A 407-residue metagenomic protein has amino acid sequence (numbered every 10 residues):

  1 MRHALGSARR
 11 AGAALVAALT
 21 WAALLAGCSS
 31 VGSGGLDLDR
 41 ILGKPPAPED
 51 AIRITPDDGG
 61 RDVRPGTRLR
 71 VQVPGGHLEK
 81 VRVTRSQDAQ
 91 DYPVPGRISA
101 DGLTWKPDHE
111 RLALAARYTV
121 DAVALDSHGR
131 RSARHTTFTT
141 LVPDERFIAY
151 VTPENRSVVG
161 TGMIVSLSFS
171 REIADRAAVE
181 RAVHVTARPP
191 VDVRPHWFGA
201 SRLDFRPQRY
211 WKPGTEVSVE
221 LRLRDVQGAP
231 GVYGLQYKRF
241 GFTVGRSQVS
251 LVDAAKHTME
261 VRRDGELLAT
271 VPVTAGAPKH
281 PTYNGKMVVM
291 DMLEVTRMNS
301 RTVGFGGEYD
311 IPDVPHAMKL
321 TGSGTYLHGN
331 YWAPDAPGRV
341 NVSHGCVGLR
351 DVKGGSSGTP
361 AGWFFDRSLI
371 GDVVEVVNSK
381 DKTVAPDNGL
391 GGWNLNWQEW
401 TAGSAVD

Functional and structural regions predicted by a protein language model:
R2-L25, S29-R246, V273, S404: Acidic, low-complexity Ser/Thr/Gly/Pro-rich repeat segments typical of extracellular/periplasmic and surface-exposed
R53, R70-Q72, T119, S166-S168 (+6 more regions): Soluble periplasmic/extracytoplasmic beta-strand elements of cell-envelope proteins
R61, E110-A113, S157, T161 (+6 more regions): Extracytoplasmic/periplasmic, Sec-exported soluble proteins
A124-D126, L223-D225, G265, V295 (+1 more regions): Short, charged beta-turn/beta-strand-edge "cap" motif at the junction between a beta-strand and an adjacent loop
T161, S300-D407: Exported/periplasmic cell-wall-interacting domains
G231-G338: Gly/Pro-biased beta-strand-loop elements
